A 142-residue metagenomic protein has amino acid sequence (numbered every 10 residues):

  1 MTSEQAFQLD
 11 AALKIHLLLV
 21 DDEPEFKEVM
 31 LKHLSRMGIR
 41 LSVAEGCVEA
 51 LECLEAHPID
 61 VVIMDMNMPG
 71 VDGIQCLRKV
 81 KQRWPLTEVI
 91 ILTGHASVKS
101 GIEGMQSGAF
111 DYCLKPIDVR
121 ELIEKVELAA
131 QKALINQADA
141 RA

Functional and structural regions predicted by a protein language model:
M1-H16, Q131-A142: Non-catalytic signal-transmission and effector/linker regions of two-component phosphorelay proteins
P24-S42: Two-component/phosphorelay signaling modules centered on CheY-like receiver
V43-E52, G73: Helix N-cap/capping motif at the beta->alpha junctions
E52, I74-L86: Short amphipathic alpha-helix used as the core "switch/output" element in two-component signaling
M68: Receiver (REC) domain active-site loop signature in two-component systems and cognate sites in sensor histidine kinases
I117-E127: C-terminal output helix
